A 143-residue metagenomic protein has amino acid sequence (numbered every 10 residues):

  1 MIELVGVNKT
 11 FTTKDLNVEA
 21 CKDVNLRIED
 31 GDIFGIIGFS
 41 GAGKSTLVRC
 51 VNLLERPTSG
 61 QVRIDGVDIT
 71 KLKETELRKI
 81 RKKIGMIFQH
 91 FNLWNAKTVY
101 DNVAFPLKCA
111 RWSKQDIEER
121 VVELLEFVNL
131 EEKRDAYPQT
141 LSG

Functional and structural regions predicted by a protein language model:
D15-V18, I69-G85, C109, K114-Q115: ABC ATPase NBD coupling module
F34-F39: The feature captures the beta-strand-to-loop junction immediately N-terminal to the Walker
N52: Helix-to-loop junction immediately C-terminal to a conserved catalytic motif
G60-D68, I80, R120: Conserved ABC transporter NBD signature motif
V67-D68, A104, K108, Q115-K133: Conserved ABC ATPase "signature" region
E76, A136-G143: Conserved ABC ATPase signature
A96-F105: Short coil-to-helix segment of the ABC ATPase nucleotide-binding domain corresponding to the Q-loop/switch region
